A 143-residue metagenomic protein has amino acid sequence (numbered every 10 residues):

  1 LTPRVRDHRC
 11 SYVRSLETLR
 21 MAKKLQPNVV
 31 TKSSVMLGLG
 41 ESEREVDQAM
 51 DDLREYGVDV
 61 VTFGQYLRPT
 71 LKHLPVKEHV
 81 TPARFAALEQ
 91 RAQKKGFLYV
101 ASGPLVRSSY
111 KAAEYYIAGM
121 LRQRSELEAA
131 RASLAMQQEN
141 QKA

Functional and structural regions predicted by a protein language model:
L1-Y12: Acidic/histidine-rich catalytic cores of soluble enzymes
C10-V30, V35-A143: Auxiliary Fe-S-binding modules of radical SAM enzymes
